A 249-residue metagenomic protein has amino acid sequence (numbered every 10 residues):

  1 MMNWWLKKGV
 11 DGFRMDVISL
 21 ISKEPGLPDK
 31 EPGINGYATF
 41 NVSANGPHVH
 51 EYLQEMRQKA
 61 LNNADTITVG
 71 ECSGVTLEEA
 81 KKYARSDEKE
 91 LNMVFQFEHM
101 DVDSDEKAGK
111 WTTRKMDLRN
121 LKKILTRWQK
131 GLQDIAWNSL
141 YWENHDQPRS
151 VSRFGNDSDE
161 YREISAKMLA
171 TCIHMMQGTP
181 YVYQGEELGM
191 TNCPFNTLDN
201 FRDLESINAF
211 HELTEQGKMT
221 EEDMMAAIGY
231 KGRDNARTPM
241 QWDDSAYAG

Functional and structural regions predicted by a protein language model:
M1-G249: Active-site and adjacent substrate-binding regions of carbohydrate-active enzymes
